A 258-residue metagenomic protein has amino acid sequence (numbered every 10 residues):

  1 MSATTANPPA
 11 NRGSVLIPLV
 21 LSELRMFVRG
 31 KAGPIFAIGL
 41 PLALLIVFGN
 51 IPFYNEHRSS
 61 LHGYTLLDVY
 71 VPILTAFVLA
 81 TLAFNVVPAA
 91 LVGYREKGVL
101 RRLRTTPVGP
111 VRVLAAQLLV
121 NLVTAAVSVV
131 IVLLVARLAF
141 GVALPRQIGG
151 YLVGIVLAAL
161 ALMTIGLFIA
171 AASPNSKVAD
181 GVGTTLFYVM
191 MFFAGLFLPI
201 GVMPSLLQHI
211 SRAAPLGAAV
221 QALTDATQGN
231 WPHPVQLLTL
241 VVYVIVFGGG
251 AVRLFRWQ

Functional and structural regions predicted by a protein language model:
T4-V15, L19-K97, V111, Q117 (+6 more regions): Transmembrane helix-boundary elements of multi-pass transport/secretion proteins, especially ABC-type permease modules
G13-L16, V20-L24, V99, L206-T227: Hydrophobic alpha-helical segments of integral membrane proteins, encompassing both true transmembrane helices
E23, I46, L133-L138, L167-F168 (+4 more regions): Alpha-helical transmembrane segments of multipass membrane proteins
G39, I46-N55, A170-A213, G217: Transmembrane helix segments
G49-F53, A89, G93, R102 (+8 more regions): Transmembrane helix-loop junction
R102-V111: Short helix-to-coil transition segments within interhelical loops that connect adjacent transmembrane helices
L114-V132, V182-F193, F197: Transmembrane alpha-helical interface segments in multi-pass membrane proteins
L162-N175, V252: Transmembrane-helix boundary motif in ABC transporter permease subunits
